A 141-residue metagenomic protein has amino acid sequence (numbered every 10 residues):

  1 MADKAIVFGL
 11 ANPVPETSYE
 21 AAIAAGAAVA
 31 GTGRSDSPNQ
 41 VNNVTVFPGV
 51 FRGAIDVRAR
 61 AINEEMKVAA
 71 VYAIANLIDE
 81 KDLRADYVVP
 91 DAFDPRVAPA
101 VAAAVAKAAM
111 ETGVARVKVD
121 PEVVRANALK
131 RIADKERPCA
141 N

Functional and structural regions predicted by a protein language model:
A2: Helix-to-beta-strand junctions that scaffold the AdoMet/dcAdoMet cofactor pocket in Class I SAM-dependent enzymes
A5-V119: Adenosine-phosphate binding glycine-rich loop
V119-N141: Long, charged amphipathic helices and adjacent flexible linkers at domain junctions
